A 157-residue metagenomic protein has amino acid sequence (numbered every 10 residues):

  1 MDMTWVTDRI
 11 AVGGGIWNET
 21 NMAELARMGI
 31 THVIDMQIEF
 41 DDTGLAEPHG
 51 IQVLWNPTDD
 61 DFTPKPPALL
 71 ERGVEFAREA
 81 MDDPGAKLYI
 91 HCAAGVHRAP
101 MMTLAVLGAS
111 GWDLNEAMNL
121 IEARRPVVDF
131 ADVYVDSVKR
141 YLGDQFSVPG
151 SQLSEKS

Functional and structural regions predicted by a protein language model:
D2-K87, G108-R140: Cysteine-based protein phosphatase catalytic domain of the PTP/DSP
M22, L104, P149-G150: Generic N-terminal initiation segments characterized by hydrophobic and/or small/turn-forming residues
G85-L104: A phosphate-binding catalytic loop at a beta-strand-loop-alpha-helix junction that coordinates phosphoryl groups
D144-S157: Short, basic, low-complexity termini and linkers enriched in Ser/Thr/Gly/Pro that act as targeting/leader peptides
